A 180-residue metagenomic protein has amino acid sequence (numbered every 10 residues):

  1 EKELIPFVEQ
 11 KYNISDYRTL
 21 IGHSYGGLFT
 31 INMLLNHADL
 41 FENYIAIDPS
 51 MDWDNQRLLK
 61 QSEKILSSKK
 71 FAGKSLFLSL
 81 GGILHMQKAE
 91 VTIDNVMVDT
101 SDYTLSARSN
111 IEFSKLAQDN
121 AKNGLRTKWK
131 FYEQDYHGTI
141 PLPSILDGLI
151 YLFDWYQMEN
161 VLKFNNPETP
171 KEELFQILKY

Functional and structural regions predicted by a protein language model:
E1-Y180: Non-catalytic cap/lid and distal C-terminal segments of serine-dependent acyl enzymes
